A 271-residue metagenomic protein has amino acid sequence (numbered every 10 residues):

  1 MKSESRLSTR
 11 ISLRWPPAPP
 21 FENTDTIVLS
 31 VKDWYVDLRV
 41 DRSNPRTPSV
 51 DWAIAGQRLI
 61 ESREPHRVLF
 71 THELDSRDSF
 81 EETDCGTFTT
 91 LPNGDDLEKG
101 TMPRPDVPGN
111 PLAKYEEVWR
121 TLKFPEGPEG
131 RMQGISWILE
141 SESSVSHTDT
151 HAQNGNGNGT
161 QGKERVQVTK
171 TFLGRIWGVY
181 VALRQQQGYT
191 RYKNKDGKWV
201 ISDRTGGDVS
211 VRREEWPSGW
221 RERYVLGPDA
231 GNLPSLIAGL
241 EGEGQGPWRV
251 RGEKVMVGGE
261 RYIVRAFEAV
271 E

Functional and structural regions predicted by a protein language model:
M1-A53, P65-E271: Lipid interaction determinants
Q57: Catalytic phosphate/metal-binding cores of nucleic-acid and nucleotide-processing enzymes, i.e., regions that mediate
S62: Short HxH-centered metal-ligating active-site micro-motif
